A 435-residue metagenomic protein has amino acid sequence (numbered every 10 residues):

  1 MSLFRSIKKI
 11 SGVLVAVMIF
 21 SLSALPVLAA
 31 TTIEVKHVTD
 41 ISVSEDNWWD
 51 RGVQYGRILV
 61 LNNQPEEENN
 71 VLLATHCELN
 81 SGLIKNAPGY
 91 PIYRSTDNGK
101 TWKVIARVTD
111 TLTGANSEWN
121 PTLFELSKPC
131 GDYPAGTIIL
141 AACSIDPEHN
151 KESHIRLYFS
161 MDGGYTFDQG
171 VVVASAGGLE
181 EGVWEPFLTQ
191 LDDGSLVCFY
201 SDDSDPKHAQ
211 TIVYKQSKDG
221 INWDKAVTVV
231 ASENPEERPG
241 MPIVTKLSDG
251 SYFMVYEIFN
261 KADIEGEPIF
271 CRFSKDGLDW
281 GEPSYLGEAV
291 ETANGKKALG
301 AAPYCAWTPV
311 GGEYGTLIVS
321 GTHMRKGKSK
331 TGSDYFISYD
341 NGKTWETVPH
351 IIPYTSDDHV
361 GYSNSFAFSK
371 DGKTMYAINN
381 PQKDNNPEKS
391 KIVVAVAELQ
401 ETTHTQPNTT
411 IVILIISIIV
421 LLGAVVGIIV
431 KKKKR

Functional and structural regions predicted by a protein language model:
S2-L14: Bacterial N-terminal signal peptides that target proteins for export
V13-S23: Bacterial N-terminal signal peptides
L25-A29: Sec/Tat signal peptide C-region and signal peptidase I cleavage site
A30-H404: Asp-box/BNR beta-propeller blade signature and adjacent active/binding-site loops in extracellular glycan-interacting
T403-S417: Juxtamembrane/start-of-transmembrane alpha-helix segments at the extracytoplasmic/lumenal side of membrane anchors
G423-R435: C-terminal membrane-anchoring or membrane-association module
